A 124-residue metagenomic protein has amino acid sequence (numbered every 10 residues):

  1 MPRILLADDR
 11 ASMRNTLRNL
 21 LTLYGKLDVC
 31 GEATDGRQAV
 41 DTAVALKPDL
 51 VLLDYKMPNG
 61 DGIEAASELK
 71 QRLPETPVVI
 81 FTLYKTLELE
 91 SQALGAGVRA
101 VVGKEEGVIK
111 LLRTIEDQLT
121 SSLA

Functional and structural regions predicted by a protein language model:
A7-D8, A33, V51: Conserved sequence signature across two-component system core domains
A11-G31: Two-component/phosphorelay signaling modules centered on CheY-like receiver
M13, P58, T86: The feature encodes the CheY-like receiver
D35-Q38, N59-E64: Acidic catalytic/metal-coordinating carboxylates
D41, I63-P74: Short amphipathic alpha-helix used as the core "switch/output" element in two-component signaling
D49-V51, Y55-K56: The short loop immediately C-terminal to the conserved phospho-acceptor aspartate in CheY-like receiver
E64, Y84-V102, E106, K110-T114: Alpha4 helix (beta4-alpha4-beta5 surface) of REC/receiver domains from two-component response regulators
